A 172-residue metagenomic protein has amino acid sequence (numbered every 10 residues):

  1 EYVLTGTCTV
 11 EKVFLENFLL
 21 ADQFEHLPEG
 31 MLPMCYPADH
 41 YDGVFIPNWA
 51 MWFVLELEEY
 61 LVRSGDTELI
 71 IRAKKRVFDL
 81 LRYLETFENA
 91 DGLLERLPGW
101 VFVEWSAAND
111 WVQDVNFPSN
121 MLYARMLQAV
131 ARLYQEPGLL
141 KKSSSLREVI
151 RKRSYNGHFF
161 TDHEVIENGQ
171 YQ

Functional and structural regions predicted by a protein language model:
E1-D91, E95-L97, N168: Substrate-binding groove/exosite segments of carbohydrate-active enzymes
E1-L4, M31-P33, E85-Q172: Catalytic cores of carbohydrate-active enzymes
